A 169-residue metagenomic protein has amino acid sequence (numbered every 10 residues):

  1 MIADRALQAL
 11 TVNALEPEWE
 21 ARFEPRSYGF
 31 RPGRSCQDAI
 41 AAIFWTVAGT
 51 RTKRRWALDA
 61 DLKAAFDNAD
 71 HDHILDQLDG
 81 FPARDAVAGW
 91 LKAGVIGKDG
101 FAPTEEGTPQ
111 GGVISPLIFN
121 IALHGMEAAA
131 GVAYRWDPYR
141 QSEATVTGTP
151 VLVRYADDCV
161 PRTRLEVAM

Functional and structural regions predicted by a protein language model:
I2-L10: Duplex nucleic acid-engaging cores and interfaces of nucleic-acid transaction enzymes
N13: Acidic, glycine-enriched active-site microenvironments
R22-R26, F30-R34, D38-M169: Conserved polymerase palm-domain catalytic core
